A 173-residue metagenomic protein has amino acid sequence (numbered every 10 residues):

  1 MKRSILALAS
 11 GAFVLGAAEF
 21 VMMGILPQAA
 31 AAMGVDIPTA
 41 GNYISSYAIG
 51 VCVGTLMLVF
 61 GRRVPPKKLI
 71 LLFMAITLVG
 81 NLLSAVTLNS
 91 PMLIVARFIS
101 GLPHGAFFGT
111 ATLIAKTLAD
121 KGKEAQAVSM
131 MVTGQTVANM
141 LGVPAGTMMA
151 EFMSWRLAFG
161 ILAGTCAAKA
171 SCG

Functional and structural regions predicted by a protein language model:
S10-A40: Extracytoplasmic
G16, F20, G101-G109, M140: Small-residue-rich segments within alpha-helical transmembrane domains of MFS-like 12-TM solute carriers
Y47-I49, T136-V137: Short hydrophobic/small-residue motifs within alpha-helical transmembrane segments of multi-pass transporter-like
V53-P91: Conserved MFS/SLC helix-loop-helix module at the cytosolic interface between two early adjacent transmembrane helices
M74, L78-N81, A96, A163-A170: A generic transmembrane-helix signature of 12-TM secondary carrier transporters
G80-A85, S100, K116, G173: MFS-fold secondary transporters
M92, G122, M130-G173: Helix-loop-helix hairpin linking two adjacent transmembrane segments in secondary transporters
A96-G134: Cytoplasmic helix-loop-helix junction between adjacent transmembrane helices in 12-TM secondary transporters
